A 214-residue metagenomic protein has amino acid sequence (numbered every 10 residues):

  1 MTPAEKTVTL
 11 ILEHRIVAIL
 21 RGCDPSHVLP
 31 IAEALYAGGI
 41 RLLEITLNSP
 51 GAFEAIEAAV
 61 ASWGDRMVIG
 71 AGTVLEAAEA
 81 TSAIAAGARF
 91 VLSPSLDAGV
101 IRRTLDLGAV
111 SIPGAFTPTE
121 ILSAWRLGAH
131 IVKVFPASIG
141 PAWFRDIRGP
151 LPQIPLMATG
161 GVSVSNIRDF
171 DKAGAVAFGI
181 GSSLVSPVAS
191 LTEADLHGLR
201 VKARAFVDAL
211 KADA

Functional and structural regions predicted by a protein language model:
M1-G87, D106, Q153, V164-S165 (+1 more regions): Conserved N-terminal beta1-alpha1 strand-loop-helix module at the mouth
R21-P25, S49, A71-A77, S93-D97 (+3 more regions): Glycine-rich beta-to-alpha transition loops that act as phosphate-gripper elements at the mouths of alpha/beta enzyme
I31, E76-A86, T119-L127, W143 (+1 more regions): Catalytic cores of alpha/beta
R41, R89, H130, V176: Short acidic/polar active-site loop segments enriched in Thr and Asp
A78-A124: Hydrophobic, well-structured mid-protein blocks that either form specific transmembrane helices
P94-V100, V134-W143, A175-H197, K202: Glycine-rich phosphate-binding active-site loops on the catalytic face of alpha/beta enzymes
G128-K133, D146-P155: A contiguous pocket-lining binding segment that forms or flanks enzyme active sites
